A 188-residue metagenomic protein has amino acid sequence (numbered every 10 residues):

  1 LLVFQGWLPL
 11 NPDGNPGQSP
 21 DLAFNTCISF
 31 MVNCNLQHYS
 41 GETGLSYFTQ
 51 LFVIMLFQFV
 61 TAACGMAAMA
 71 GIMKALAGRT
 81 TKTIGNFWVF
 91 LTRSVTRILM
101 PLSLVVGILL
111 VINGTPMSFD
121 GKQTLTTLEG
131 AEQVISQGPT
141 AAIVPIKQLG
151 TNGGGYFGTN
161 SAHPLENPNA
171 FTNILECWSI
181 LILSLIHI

Functional and structural regions predicted by a protein language model:
L1, F57-A67, E176-S184: Hydrophobic alpha-helical transmembrane segments
L1-N25, A77, T81-G85, V89-T127: N-terminal alpha-helical transmembrane segments of multi-pass membrane transport and channel/translocase proteins
G6-Q50, P116-W178: P-loop potassium selectivity filter motif centered on the GYG triad
N25-I28, L36-R79: Structured, charged N-terminal subsegments at the starts of enzyme catalytic cores and at intra-chain domain/subunit
V53-I54, A70-K74, G85-N86, N167-E176: Glycine- and acidic
M55, F59, L91-L99, W178: Loop-to-transmembrane-helix entry motif
G65-A68, P101-L104, I108, L181: Hydrophobic alpha-helical transmembrane segments of multipass integral membrane proteins
I186-I188: Conserved small/polar residues in nucleotide/adenosyl-binding loops
